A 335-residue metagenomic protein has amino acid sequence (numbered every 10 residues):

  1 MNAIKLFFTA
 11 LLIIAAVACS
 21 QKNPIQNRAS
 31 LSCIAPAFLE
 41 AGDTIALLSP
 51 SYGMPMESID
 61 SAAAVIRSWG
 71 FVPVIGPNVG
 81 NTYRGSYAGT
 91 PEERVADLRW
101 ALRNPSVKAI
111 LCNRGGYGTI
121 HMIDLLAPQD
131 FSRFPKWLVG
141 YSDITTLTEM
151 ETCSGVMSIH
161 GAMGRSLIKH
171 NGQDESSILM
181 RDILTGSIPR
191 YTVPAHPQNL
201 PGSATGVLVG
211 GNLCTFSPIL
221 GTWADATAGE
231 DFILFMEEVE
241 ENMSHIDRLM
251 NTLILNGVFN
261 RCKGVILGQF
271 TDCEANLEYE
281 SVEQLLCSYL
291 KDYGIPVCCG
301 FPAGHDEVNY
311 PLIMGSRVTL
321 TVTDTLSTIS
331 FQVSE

Functional and structural regions predicted by a protein language model:
M1-S30: Bacterial Sec-dependent N-terminal signal peptides
S20-S106: ATP/NTP phosphate-donor binding region
G53-S58, V65, S203-V239: Conserved beta-alpha junction segments in alpha/beta enzyme cores
G115-R133: Short Gly/Thr/Asp-enriched flexible loops that form oxyanion-binding sites at enzyme active sites
P128-M150, M157-M163, Y293-P296: Short, acidic/small-residue loops that bind anionic groups at enzyme active sites
M157-G221: Conserved anion/nucleotide-ligand pocket segment
T227-V282: Internal helical hairpin/lid segments
Q269, C273-E335: ATP/nucleoside-binding phosphotransfer catalytic cores, i.e., glycine-rich phosphate-binding loops
